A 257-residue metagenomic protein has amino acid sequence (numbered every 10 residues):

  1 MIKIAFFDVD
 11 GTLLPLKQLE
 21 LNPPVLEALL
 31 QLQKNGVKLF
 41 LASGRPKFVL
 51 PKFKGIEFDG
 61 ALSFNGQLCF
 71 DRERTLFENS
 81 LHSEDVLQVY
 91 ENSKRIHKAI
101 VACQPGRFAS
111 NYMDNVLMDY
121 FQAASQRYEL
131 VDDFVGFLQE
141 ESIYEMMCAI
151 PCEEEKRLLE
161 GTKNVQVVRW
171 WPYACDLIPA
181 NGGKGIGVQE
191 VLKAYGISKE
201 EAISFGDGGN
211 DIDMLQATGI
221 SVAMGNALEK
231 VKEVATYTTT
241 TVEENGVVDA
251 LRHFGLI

Functional and structural regions predicted by a protein language model:
K3-Q18: Asp-based phosphoryl-transfer active-site loop
L16, P23-V116: Active-site phosphate-binding/coordination module
L32, S43, N65, M146 (+3 more regions): Residue-level signal for inorganic ion chemistry
I56-E57, N65, G161-N164, A217-T218 (+1 more regions): Short, structured coil segments at secondary-structure junctions
I56-G60, N79-S80, V116-F121, I186 (+2 more regions): Short, hinge-like loop/turn segments at secondary-structure boundaries
F58-G66, V167-W170, S221-G225, T239-T240: Short hydrophobic/aromatic-enriched beta-strand-loop microsegments
I96-F205, G209-A217, N226: Conserved acidic, metal-coordinating active-site core of Asp-based, Mg2+-dependent phosphoryl-transfer enzymes
A217, V222, A227-I257: Asp-based, Mg2+/Mn2+-dependent phosphohydrolase catalytic module
